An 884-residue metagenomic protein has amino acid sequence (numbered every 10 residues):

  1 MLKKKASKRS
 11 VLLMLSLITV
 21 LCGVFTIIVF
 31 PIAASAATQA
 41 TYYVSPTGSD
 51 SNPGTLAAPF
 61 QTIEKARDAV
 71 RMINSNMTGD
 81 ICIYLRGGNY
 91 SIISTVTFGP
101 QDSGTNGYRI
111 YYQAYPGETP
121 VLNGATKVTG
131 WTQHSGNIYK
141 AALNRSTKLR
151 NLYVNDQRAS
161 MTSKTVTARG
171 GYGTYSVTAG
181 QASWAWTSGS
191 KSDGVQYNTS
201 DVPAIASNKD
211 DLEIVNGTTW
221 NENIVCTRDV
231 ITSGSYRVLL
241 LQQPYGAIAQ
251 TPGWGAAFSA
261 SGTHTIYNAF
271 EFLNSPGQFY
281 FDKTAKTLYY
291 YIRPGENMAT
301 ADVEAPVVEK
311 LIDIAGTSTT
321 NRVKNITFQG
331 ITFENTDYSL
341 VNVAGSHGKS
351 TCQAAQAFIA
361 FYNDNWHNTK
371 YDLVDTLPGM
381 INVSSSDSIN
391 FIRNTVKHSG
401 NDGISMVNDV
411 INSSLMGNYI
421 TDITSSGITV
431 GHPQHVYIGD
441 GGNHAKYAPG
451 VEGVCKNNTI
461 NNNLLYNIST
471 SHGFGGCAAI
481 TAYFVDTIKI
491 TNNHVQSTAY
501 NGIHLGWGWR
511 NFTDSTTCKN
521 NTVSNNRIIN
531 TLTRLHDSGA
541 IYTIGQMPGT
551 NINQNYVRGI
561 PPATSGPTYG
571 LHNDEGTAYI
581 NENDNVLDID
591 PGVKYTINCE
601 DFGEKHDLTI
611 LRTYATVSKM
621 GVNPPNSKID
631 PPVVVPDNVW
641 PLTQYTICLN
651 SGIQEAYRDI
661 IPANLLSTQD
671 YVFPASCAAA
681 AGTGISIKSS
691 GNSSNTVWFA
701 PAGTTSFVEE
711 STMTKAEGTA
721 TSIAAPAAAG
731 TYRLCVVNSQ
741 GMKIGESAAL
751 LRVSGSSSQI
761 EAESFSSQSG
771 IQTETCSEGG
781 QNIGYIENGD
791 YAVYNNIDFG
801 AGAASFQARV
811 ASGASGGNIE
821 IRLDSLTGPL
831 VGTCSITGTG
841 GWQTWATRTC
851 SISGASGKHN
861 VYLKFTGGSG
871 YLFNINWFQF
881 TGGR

Functional and structural regions predicted by a protein language model:
V24-A37: Sec-dependent signal peptide cleavage junction
Q39-S385, N390, V436-G442, K446-P449: Extracellular polysaccharide-degrading/modifying enzymes targeting complex plant/algal/animal polysaccharides
Y84, S91, T97, Y111-Q113 (+20 more regions): Extracellular beta-strand solenoid repeats
S94-T95, D337-V343, P378, G400-M406 (+10 more regions): Short glycine/acidic-rich loop motifs that flank beta-strands on beta-rich extracellular proteins
V166, S339, A563-L665: Extracellular beta-rich repeat passengers
K324-N335, H367, D387-N401, I411-S426 (+7 more regions): Right-handed parallel beta-helix
Y671-A675, K688-T712, E717, A724-R884: Extracytoplasmic
S676-A681: Short, solvent-exposed loop/linker segments at the N-terminal edge of repeated beta-sheet extracellular domains
